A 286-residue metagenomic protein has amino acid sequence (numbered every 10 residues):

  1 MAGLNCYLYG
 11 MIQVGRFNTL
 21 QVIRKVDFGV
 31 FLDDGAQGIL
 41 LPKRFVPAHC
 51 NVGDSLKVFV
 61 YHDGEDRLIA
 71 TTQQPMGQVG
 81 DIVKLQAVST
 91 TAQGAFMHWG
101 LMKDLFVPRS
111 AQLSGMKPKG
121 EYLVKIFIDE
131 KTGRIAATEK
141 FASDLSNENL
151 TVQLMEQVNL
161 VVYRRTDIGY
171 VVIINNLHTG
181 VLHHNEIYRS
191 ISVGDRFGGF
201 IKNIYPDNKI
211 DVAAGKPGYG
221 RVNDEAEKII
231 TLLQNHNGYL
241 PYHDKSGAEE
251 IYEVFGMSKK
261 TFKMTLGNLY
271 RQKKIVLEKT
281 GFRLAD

Functional and structural regions predicted by a protein language model:
A2-D286: Single-stranded RNA-binding regions, centering on S1/OB-family and related RNA-binding modules
